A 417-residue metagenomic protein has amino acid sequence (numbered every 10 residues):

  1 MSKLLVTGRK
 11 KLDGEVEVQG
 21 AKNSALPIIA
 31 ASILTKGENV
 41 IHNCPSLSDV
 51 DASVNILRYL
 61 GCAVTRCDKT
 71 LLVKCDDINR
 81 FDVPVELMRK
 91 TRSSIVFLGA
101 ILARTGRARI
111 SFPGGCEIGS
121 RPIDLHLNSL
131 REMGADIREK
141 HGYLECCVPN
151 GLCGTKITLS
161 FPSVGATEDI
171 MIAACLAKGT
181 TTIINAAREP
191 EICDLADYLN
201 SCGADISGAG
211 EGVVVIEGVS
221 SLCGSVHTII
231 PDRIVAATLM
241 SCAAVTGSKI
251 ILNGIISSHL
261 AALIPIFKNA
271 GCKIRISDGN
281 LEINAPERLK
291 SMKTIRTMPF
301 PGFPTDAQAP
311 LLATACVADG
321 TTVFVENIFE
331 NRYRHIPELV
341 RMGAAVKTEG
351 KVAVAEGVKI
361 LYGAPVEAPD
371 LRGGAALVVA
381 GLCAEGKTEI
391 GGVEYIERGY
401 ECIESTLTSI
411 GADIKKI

Functional and structural regions predicted by a protein language model:
M1-I417: Short, structured segments at the rim of ligand-binding sites
